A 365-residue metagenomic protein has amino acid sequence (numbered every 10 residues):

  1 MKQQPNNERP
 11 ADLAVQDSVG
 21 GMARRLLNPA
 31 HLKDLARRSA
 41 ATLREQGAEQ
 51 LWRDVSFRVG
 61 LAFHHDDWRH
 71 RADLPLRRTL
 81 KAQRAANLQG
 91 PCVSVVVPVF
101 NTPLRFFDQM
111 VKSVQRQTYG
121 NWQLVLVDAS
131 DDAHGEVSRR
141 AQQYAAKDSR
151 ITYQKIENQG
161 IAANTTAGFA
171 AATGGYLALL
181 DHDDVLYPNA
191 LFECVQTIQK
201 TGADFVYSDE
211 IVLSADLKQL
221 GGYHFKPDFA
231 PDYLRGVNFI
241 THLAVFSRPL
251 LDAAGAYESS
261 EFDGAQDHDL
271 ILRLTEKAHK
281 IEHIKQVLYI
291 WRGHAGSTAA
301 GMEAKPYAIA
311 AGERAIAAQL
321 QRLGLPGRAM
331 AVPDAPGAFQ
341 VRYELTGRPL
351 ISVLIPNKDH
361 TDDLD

Functional and structural regions predicted by a protein language model:
K2-C92, G296-D365: Non-catalytic membrane-proximal stalk/linker segments that position and tether the catalytic domains
W52-Y307, A311-G312, A318, P356 (+1 more regions): Nucleotide-sugar donor-binding/catalytic module of glycosyltransferases that assemble extracellular/cell-envelope
